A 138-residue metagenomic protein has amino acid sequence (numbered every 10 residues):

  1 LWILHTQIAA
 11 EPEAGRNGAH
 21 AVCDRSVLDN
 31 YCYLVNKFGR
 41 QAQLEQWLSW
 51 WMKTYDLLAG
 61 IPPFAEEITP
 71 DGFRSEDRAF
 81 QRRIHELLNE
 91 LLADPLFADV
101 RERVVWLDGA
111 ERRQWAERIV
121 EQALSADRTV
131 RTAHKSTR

Functional and structural regions predicted by a protein language model:
L1-Q41: Conserved nucleotide-sensing/catalytic segment adjacent to the nucleotide-binding pocket in NTP-handling enzymes
L4, R113-E121: Short, amphipathic alpha-helical "lid/cap" segments that border enzyme active or binding sites
I8-P12, N89, A93, E121: Generic structural signal for well-ordered alpha-helical scaffold segments
D29-Y33, E67-P70, R112-W115: Short catalytic/ligand-binding loop motif for oxyanion handling, primarily in non-cytosolic enzymes, centered on
L34-V35, V120-L124: Short, charged low-complexity intrinsically disordered segments located at boundaries of structured domains
F38-E111, L124-K135: A glycine- and Lys/Arg-enriched "phosphate-lid" helix/loop adjacent to the NTP-binding pocket of small-molecule kinases
